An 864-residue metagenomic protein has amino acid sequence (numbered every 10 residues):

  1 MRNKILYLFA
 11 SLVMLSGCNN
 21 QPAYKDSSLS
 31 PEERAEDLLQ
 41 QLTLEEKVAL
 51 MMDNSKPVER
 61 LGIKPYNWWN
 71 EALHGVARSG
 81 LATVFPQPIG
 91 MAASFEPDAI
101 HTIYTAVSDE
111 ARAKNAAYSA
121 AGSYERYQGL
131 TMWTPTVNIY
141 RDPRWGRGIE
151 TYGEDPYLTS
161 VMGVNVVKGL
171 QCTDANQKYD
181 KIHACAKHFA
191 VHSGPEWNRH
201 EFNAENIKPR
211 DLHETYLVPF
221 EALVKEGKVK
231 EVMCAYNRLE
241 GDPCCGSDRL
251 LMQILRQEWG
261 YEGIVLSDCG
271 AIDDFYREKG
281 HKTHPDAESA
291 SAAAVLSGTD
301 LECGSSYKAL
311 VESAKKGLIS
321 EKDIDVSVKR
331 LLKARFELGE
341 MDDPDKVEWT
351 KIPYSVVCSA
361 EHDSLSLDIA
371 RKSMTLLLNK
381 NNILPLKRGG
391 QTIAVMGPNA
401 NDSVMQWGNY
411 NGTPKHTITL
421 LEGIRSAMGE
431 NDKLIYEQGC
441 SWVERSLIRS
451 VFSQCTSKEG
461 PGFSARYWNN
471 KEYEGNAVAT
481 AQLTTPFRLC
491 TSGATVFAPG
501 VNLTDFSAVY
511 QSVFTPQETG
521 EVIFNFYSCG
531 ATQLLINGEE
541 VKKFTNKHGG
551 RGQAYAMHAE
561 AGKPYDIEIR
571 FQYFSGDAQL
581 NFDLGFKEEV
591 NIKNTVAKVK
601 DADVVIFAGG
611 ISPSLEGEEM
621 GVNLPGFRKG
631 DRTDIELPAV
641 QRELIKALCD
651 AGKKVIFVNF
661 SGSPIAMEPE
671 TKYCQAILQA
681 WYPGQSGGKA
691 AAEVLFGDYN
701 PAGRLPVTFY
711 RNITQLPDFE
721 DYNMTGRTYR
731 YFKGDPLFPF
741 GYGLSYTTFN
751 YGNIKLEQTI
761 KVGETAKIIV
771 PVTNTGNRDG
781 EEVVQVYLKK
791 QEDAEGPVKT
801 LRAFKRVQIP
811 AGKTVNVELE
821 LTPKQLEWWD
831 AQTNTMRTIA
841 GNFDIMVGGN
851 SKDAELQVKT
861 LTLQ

Functional and structural regions predicted by a protein language model:
M1-A23: Bacterial Sec-dependent N-terminal signal peptides
C18-W829, T835-D853: Glycoside hydrolase catalytic-domain context in secreted enzymes
D853-Q864: Short beta-strand elements
